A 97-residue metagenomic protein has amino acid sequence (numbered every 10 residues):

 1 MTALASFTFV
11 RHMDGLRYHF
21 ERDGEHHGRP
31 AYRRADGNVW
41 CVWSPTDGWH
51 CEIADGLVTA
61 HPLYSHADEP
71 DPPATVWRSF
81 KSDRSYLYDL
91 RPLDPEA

Functional and structural regions predicted by a protein language model:
M1-A97: Interface elements of modular peptide-recognition networks comprising either
